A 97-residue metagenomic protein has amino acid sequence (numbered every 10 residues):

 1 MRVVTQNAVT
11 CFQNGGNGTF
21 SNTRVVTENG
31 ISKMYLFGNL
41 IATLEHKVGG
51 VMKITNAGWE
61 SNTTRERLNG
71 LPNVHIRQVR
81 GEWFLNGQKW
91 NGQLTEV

Functional and structural regions predicted by a protein language model:
M1-V97: Terminal leader/tail segments of proteins
